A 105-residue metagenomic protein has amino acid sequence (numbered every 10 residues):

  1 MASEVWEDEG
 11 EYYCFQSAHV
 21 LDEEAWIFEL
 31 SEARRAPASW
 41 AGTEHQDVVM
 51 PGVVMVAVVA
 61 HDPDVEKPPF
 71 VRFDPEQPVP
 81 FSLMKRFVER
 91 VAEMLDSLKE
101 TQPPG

Functional and structural regions predicted by a protein language model:
M1-W26: Short, charged/polar N-terminal "headpieces" of proteins
E4, E24, A38, S82-K85 (+1 more regions): Short, low-complexity intrinsically disordered segments
Y12, L21, A36, F87-L95: N-terminal processing/targeting junctions
H19, F28, V53, E93-D96: Intrinsic-disorder/low-complexity peptide segments enriched for small residues
E23-F73: A short, structured beta-strand/loop element
A57-G105: Short, compact, well-ordered microdomains
